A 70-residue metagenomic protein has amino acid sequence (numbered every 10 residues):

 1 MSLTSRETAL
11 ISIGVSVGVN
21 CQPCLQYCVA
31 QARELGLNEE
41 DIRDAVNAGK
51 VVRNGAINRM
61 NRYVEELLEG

Functional and structural regions predicted by a protein language model:
M1-G70: Hydrophobic alpha-helical segments
